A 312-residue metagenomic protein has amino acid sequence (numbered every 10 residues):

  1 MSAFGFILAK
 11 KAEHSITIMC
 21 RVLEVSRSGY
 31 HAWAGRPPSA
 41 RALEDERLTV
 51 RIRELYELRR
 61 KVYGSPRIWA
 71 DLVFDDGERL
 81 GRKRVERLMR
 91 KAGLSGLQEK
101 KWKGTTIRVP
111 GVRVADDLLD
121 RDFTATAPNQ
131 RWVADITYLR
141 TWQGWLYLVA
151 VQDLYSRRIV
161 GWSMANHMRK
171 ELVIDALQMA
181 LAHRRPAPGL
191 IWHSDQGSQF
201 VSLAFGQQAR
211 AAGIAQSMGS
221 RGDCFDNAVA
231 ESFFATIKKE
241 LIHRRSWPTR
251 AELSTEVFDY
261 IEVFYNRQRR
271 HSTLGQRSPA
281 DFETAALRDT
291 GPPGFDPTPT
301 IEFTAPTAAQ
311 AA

Functional and structural regions predicted by a protein language model:
M1-A312: Charged DNA-binding/catalytic regions of mobile-element recombinases
